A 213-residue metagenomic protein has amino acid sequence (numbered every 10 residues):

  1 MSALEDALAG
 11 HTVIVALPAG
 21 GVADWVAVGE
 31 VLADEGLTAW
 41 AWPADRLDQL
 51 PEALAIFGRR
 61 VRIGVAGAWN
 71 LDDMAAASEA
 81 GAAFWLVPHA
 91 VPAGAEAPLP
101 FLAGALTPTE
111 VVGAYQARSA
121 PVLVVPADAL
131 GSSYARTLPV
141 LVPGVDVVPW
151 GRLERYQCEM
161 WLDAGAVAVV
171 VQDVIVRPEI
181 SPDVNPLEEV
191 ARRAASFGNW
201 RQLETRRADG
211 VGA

Functional and structural regions predicted by a protein language model:
M1-G81, R155-Y156, I180-G212: Conserved N-terminal beta1-alpha1 strand-loop-helix module at the mouth
S2-E5, E110-V112, G131, V171: Non-catalytic helical/linker scaffolds that mediate oligomerization, partner binding, and domain coupling around large
A16-P18, T38-R46, V61-A76, G81-A93 (+3 more regions): Catalytic beta/alpha-barrel core
A27-V28, E52-A53, A76-A77, A93-E96 (+3 more regions): A short acidic, amphipathic alpha-helical/loop segment
D34, G58, E79, E96-P98 (+3 more regions): Residues at the C-terminal ends
W40, F84-A93, L123-S132, G165-E188: Glycine-rich phosphate-binding active-site loops on the catalytic face of alpha/beta enzymes
N70-A80, T109-R118, Y134, L153-V169: Catalytic cores of alpha/beta
A120, Y134-V145: A contiguous pocket-lining binding segment that forms or flanks enzyme active sites
